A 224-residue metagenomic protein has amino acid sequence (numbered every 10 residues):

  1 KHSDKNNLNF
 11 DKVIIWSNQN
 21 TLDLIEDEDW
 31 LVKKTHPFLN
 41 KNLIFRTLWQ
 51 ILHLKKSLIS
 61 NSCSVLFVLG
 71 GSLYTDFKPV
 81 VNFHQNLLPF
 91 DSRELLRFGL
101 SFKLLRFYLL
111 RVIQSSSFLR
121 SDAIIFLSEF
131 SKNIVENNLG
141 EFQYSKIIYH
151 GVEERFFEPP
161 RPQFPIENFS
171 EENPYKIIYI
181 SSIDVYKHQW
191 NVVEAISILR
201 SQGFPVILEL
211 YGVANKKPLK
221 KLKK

Functional and structural regions predicted by a protein language model:
K1, Y175, D184-I198: A conserved mid-protein helix/loop that constitutes part of the nucleotide-sugar donor-binding site
I14-Q19, I207-K221: Glycosyltransferase donor-sugar binding loop
W30-T35, G212, K220-K224: Nucleotide-activated donor-binding/catalytic signature segment of Leloir-type glycosyltransferases, i.e., the conserved
K56, K103-I124: Membrane-proximal helix-turn-helix segments that form the acceptor-binding/catalytic region of lipid-linked
V81-Y108: Acceptor-binding helix/loop patch of EC 2.4 sugar-transfer enzymes, predominantly nucleotide-sugar-dependent
F130, G151: Carbohydrate-associated surface elements
E158-K176, R200-Q202: Nucleotide-sugar donor-binding and catalytic loop/hinge architecture of NDP-sugar-dependent glycosyltransferases
I180-V185, V213-N215: Short donor-sugar binding/catalytic loops of nucleotide-sugar-dependent glycosyltransferases, especially enzymes
